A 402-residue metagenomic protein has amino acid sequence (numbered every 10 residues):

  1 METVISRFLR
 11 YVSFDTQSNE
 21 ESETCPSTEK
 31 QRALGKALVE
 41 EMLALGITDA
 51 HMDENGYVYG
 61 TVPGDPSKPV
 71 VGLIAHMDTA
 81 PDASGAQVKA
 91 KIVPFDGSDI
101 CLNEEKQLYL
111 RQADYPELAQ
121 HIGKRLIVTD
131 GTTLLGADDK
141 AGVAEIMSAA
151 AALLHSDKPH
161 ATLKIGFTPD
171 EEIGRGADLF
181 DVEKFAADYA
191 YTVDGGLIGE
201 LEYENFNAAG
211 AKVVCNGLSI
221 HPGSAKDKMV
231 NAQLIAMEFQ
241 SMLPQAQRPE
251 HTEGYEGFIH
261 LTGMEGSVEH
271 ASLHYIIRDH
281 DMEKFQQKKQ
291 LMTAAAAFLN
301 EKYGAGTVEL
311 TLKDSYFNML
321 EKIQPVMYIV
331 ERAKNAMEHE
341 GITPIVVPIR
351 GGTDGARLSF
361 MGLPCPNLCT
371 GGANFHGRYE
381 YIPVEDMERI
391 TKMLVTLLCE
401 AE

Functional and structural regions predicted by a protein language model:
E2-E29, V128, Y316, H376-G377: N-terminal capping segment at the start of a domain
E23-K68, G72-I74, D78: A non-catalytic alpha/beta surface segment that caps or lines the substrate-entry region of metallo-dependent hydrolase
D49-E54, T262-E265, V347-P348: Short beta-strand
K68-P159, F167, A187: Active-site metal-coordination/substrate-binding segment of hydrolases, especially metallo-dependent peptidases
I100, K124-A137, D170-T293, A297 (+2 more regions): Midchain, well-structured core segments that form catalytic/ion-binding scaffolds
M147-L154, E238-Q245, T396-C399: Short glycine/serine- and small hydrophobic-enriched flexible loop segments
L234-H251, F258-H260, T307, F317-C365: Active-site-adjacent substrate-binding region of metalloamidase/peptidase-like peptide-processing proteins
S267-E269, P344-L398: Zn-dependent metallopeptidase/amidohydrolase metal-coordination segment
